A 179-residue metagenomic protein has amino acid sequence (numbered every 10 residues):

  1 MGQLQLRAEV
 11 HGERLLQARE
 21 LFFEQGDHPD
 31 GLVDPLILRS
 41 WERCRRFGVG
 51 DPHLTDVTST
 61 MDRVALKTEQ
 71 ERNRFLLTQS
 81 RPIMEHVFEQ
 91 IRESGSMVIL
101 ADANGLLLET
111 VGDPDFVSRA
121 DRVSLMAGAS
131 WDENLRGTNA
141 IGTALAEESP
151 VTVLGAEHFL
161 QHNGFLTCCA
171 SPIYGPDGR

Functional and structural regions predicted by a protein language model:
M1-D132, N139, T143, S149-T152 (+1 more regions): Intrinsically disordered, low-complexity terminal regulatory regions
T152-G155, C169: PAS and PAS-like sensory modules
L154-N163: Membrane-proximal, non-catalytic sensory/regulatory domains of signal-transducing membrane proteins
H162-P172: A short beta-strand signature within small-molecule sensing/ligand-binding domains used in signal transduction
Y174-D177: Flexible loop/coil segments at beta-strand boundaries within sensory signal-transduction domains
